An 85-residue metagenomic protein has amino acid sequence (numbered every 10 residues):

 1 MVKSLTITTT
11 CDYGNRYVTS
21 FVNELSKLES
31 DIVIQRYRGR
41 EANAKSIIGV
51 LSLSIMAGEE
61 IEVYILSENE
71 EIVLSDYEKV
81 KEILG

Functional and structural regions predicted by a protein language model:
M1, Q35-R36, A57-E59: Short glycine-enriched loop/turn motifs at secondary-structure junctions
M1-T9: Short amphipathic
L5, S30-I32, I61: Conserved beta-strand core positions
T6, Q35-G39: Short, glycine-/small-residue-enriched flexible loop/hinge segments at domain edges that mediate gating
T10, G14, G39-R40, L66-E70: Short beta->alpha junction loops/turns
G14-D31, E41-M56, S75-D76: Amphipathic alpha-helical interaction surfaces in cytosolic regulatory modules
I32-I34, G85: Conserved short beta-strand edge segments in small beta-sheet-based binding/regulatory domains
S54-G85: C-terminal structural segments of small proteins and small subunits
